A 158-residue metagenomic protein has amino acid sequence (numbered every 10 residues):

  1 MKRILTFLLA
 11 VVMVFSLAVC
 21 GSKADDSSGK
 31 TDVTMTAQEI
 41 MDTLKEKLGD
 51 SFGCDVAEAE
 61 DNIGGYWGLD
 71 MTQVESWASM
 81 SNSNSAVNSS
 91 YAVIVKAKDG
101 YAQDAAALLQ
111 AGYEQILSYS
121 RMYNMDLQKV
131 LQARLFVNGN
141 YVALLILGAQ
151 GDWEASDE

Functional and structural regions predicted by a protein language model:
M1-L8: Positively charged n-region of N-terminal signal peptides that target proteins for export
S16-V19: C-terminal motif of bacterial Sec signal peptides marking the signal peptidase cleavage site
G21-K23: Bacterial signal peptide processing site
G53-S90, A105, V130: Short, compositionally biased low-complexity segments enriched in polar/charged residues
N88-Y101: A short acidic-to-branched-hydrophobic micro-motif
A105-Y113, E158: Short amphipathic alpha-helices in soluble, non-transmembrane regions that often serve as interface/regulatory elements
A111-Q132: An anionic, turn-rich surface loop/hairpin at beta-sheet edges that serves as a generic interaction/coordination patch
L127-E158: A short, solvent-exposed beta-edge/loop patch
